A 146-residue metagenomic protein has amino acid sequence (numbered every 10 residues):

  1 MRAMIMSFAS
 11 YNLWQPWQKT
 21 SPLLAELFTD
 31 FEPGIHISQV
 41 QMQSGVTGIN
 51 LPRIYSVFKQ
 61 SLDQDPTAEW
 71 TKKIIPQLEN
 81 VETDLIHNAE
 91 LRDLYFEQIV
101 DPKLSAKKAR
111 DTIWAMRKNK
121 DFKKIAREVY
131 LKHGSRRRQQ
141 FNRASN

Functional and structural regions predicted by a protein language model:
M1-N146: C-terminal catalytic domain of photolyase/cryptochrome flavoproteins, centering on the FAD-binding pocket
